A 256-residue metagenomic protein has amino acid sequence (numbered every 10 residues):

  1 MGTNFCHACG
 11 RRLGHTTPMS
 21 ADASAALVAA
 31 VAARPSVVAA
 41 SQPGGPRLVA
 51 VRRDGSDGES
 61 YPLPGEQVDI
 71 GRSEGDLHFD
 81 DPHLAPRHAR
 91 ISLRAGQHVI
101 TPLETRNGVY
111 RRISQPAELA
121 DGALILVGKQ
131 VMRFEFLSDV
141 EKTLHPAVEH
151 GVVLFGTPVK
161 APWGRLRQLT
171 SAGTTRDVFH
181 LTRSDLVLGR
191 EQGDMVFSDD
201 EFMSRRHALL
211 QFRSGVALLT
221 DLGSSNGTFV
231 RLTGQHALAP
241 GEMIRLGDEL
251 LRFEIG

Functional and structural regions predicted by a protein language model:
M1-D81, S92-R94, E118-D194, R252: Intrinsically disordered, low-complexity acidic Ser/Thr-rich regulatory segments
P46, Y61-D121, L126-K129, H180-L250: Forkhead-associated
